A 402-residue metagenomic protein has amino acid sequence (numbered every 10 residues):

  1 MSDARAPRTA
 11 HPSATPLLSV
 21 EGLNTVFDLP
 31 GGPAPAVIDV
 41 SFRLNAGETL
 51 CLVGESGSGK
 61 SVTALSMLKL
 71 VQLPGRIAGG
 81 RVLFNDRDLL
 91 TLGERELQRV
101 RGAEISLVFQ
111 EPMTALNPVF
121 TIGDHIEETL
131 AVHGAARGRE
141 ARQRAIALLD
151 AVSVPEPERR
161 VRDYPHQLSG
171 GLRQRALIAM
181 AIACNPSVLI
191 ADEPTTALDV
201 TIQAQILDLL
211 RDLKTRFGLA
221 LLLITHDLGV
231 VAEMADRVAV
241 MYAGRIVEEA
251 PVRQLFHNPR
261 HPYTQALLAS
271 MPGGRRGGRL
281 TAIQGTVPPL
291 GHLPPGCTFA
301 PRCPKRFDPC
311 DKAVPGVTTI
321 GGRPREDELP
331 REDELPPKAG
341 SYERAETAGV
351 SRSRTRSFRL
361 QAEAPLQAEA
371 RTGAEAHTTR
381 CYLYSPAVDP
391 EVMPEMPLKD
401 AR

Functional and structural regions predicted by a protein language model:
A14-P16, P155-R159, E249-R323, A374-L398: Short catalytic/signature loops enriched in Gly
E55, K69, R95, I190-P194 (+1 more regions): P-loop NTP-binding/switch modules centered on Walker-like glycine-rich loops
I77-D88: Conserved ABC transporter NBD signature motif
R87-D88, E140-R159, L268: Conserved ABC ATPase "signature" region
D163-L168, L172: Conserved ABC ATPase signature
A183-S187: A short, proline-enriched helix->beta-strand linker immediately N-terminal to the Walker B motif in ABC-type P-loop
